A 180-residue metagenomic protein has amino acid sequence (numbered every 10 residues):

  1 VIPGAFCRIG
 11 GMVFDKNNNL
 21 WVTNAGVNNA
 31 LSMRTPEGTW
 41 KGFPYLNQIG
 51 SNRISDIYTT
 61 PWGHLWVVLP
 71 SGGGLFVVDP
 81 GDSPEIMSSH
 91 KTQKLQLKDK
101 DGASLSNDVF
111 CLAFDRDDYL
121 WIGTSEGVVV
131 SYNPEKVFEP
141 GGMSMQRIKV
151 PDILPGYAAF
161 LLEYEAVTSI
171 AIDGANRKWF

Functional and structural regions predicted by a protein language model:
V1-I2, K41-N47, L95-G102, L154-F160: A short beta-strand motif characteristic of beta-propeller blades
I2-M12, S51-D56, S71, G102-L112 (+2 more regions): Signature of short aromatic-glycine-proline-rich micro-motifs recurring in repeat-based ectodomains
G10, N17, A25-V27, L31 (+6 more regions): Short loop/turn segments immediately following the C-termini of beta-strands
F14-N17, T59-G63, F114-D117, I172-N176: Residue-level detector of Asp-centered blade-edge/turn motifs that repeat once per structural unit in beta-propeller
N19-T23, H64-V68, Y119-I122, R177-F180: Conserved beta-propeller blade signature
L31, L75, T92, V128-V129 (+1 more regions): Hydrophobic beta-strand positions in blades of beta-propellers and related beta-sheet-rich domains
E37-T39, V78-S88, S131-Q146: Short loop/turn segments immediately following beta-strands, especially the blade-tip and inter-blade linker loops
S51-S55, T59, L65-V68, G74-D79 (+5 more regions): Core solenoid repeat modules with strong leucine/isoleucine-rich periodicity, prominently canonical LRR arrays but also
